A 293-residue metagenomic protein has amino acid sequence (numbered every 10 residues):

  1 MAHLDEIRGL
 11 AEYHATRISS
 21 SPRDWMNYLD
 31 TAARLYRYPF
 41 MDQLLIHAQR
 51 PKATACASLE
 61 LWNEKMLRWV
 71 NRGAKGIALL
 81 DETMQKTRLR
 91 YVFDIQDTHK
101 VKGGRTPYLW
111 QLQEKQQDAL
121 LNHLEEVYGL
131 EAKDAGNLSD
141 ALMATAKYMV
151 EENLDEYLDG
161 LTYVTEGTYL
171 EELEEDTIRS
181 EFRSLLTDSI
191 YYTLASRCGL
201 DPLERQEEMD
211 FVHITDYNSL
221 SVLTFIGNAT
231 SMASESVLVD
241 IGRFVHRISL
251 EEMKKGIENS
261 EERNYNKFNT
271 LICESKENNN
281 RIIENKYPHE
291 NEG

Functional and structural regions predicted by a protein language model:
M1-G293: N-terminal accessory/interface modules of nucleic-acid-binding and processing proteins
